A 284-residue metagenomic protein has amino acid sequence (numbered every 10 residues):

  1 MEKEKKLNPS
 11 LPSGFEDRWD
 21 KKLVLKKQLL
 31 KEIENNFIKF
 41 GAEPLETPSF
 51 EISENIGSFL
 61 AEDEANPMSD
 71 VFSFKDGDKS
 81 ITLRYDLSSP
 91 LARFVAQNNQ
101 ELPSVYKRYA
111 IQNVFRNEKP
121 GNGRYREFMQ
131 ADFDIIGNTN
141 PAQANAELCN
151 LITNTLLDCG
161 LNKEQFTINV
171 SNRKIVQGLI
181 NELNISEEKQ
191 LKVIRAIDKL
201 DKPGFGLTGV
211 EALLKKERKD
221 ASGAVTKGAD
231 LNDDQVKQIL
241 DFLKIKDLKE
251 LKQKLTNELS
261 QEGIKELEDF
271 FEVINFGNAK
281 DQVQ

Functional and structural regions predicted by a protein language model:
M1-Y85, S89, A146-C149, T167-V170: TRNA-binding/sensing appendages of the translation machinery
E2-K3, L25-G41, E51-I52, D78 (+3 more regions): Positively charged, Gly/Ser-enriched RNA/tRNA-binding surfaces
T47-I56, Y106-N117, F166-V176, A196: Short, glycine/charge-rich beta-strand/loop segments that flank catalytic centers and engage negatively charged groups
I56-F59, P120-G123, G178-L183: Short acidic, glycine/serine/threonine-rich loops at helix termini
N66-D78, L183-L214: Acidic, His- and aromatic-enriched active-site or binding-groove loops in soluble protein domains that engage sugars
L83, P103, K107, Y125-E127 (+5 more regions): Short, well-structured alpha-helical patches and their helix-loop capping segments that border functional surfaces
T153-L157, K174-E182: Hydrophobic mid-domain F-helix/FG-region of cytochrome P450s
